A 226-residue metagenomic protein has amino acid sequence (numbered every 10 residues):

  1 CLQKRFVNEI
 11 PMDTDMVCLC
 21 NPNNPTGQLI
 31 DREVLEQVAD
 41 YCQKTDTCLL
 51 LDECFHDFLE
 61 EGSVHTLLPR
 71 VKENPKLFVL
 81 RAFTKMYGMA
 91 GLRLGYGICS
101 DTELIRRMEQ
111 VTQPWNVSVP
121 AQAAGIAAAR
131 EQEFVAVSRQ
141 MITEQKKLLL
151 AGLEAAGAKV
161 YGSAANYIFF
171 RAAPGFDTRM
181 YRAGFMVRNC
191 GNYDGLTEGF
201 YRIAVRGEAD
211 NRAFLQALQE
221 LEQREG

Functional and structural regions predicted by a protein language model:
R5-D13, P25-L49, F55-T84: Active-site pre-lysine segment of PLP-dependent enzymes
L19, L51-D52: Hydrophobic residues in beta-strands of the RecA-like P-loop NTPase core, especially within AAA+ ATPase
E33, R182, N192-G226: PLP-dependent enzyme catalytic core of the Aspartate aminotransferase-like
K76-Y161: PLP-dependent aminotransferase class I/II
C99, F170-A172, V205-G207: Short beta-strand-to-loop capping motifs
I142-T143, L153-G184: Conserved PLP-binding catalytic core of the aspartate aminotransferase-like
